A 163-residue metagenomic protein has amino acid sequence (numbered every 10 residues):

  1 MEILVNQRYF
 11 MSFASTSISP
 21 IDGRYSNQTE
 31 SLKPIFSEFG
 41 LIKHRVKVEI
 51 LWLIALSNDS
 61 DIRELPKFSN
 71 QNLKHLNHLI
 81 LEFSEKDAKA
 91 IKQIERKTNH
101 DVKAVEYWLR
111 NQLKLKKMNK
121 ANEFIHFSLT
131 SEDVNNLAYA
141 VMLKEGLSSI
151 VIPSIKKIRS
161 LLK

Functional and structural regions predicted by a protein language model:
M1-F10: N-terminal amphipathic/basic-hydrophobic helices that include classical n-h-c signal peptides and signal-anchor
Y9-K163: A helix-coil-helix interface module used to build multimeric assemblies and to scaffold catalytic/cofactor sites
